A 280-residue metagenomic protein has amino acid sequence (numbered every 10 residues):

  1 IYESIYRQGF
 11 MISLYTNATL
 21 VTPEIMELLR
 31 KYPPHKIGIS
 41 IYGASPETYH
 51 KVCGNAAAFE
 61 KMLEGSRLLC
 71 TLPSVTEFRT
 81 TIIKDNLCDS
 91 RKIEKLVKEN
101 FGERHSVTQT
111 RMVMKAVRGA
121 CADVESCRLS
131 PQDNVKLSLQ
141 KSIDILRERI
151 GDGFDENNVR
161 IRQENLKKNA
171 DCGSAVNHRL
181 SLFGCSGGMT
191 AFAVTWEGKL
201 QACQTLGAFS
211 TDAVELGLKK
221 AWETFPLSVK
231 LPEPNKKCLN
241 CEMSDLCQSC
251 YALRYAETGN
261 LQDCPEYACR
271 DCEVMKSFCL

Functional and structural regions predicted by a protein language model:
I1-Y15, T19-Y32: Conserved Radical SAM active-site core
Y15-N17, T81, E273: Structural motif
T22-P23, P46, L231, N235: Structural motif corresponding to alpha-helix initiation and N-cap regions
K31, E99-N100, N235, S244: Alpha-helix termination/capping residues and helix-transition junctions
H35-K36, S40-G187, A193-E197, T205: Radical SAM enzyme [4Fe-4S]-AdoMet core and its adjacent flexible, acidic and glycine-rich loops/tails across
A175, R179-L182, K199-L200, Q204-L280: Flexible mid-to-C-terminal extensions adjoining Fe-S/redox cofactors in radical SAM and related proteins
G188-M189, P232: A short helix-loop-beta-strand connector motif used in the catalytic cores of GNAT acetyltransferases and, in some
